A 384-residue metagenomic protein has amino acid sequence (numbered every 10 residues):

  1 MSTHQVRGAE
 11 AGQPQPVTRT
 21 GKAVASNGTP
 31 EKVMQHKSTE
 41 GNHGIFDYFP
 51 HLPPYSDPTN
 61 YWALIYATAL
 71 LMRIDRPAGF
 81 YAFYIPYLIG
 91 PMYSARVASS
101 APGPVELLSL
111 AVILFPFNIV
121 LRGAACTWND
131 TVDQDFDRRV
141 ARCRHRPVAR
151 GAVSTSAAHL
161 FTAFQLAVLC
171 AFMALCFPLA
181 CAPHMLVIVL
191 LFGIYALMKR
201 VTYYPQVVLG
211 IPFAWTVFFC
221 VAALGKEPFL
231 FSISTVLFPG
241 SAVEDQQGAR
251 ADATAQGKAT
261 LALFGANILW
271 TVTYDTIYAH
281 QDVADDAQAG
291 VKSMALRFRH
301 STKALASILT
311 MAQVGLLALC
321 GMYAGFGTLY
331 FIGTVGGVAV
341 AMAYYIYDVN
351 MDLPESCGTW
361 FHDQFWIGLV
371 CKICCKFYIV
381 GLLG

Functional and structural regions predicted by a protein language model:
S2-G384: Multi-pass alpha-helical membrane architecture of UbiA-family and related isoprenoid/lipid prenyltransferases
